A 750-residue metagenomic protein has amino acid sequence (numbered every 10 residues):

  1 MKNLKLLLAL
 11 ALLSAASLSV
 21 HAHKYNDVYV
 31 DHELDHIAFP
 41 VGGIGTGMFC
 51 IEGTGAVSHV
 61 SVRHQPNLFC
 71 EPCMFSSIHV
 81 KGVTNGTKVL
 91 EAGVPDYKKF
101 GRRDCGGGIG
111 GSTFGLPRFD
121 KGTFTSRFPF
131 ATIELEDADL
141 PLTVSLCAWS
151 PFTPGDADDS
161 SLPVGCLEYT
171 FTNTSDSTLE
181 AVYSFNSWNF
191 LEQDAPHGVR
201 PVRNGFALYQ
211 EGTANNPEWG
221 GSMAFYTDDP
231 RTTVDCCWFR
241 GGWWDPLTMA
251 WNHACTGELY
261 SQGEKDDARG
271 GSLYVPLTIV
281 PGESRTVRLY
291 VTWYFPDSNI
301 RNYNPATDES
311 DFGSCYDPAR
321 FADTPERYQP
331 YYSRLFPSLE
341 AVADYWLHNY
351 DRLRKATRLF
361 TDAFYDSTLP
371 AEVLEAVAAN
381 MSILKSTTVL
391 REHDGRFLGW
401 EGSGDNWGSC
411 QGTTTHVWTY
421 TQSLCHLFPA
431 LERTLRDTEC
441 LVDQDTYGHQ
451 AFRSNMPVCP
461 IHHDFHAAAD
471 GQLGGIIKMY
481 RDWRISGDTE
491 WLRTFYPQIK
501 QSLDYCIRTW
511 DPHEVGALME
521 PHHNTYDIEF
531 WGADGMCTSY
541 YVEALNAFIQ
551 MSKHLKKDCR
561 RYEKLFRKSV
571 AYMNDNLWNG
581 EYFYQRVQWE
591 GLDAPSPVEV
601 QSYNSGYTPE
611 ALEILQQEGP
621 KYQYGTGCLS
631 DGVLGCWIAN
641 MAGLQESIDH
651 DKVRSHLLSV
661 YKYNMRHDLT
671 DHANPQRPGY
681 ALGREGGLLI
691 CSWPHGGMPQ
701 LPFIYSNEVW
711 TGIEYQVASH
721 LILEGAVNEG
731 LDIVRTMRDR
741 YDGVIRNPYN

Functional and structural regions predicted by a protein language model:
M1-L8: Bacterial N-terminal signal peptides that target proteins for export
L8-S17: Bacterial N-terminal signal peptides
A22, V28-E33, I37, T132 (+8 more regions): Acidic/polar, glycine-enriched structural segments that form the non-catalytic walls/loops of the carbohydrate-binding
A22-Y97, V377-N380, L384-D394: Beta-strand-rich N-terminal accessory domains
C50, G55, P66-D139, N215-A254: An extended acidic
H79-G82, V89-L90, G101-D104, I109 (+14 more regions): Aromatic-rich carbohydrate-recognition surfaces in CAZymes
C166, V275-V280, V287, C410-V417 (+6 more regions): C-terminal substrate/ligand-recognition segments
P370-N406, A430-H463, T509-A533, D575-V709 (+3 more regions): Extended glycan-interaction surfaces of carbohydrate-active proteins
